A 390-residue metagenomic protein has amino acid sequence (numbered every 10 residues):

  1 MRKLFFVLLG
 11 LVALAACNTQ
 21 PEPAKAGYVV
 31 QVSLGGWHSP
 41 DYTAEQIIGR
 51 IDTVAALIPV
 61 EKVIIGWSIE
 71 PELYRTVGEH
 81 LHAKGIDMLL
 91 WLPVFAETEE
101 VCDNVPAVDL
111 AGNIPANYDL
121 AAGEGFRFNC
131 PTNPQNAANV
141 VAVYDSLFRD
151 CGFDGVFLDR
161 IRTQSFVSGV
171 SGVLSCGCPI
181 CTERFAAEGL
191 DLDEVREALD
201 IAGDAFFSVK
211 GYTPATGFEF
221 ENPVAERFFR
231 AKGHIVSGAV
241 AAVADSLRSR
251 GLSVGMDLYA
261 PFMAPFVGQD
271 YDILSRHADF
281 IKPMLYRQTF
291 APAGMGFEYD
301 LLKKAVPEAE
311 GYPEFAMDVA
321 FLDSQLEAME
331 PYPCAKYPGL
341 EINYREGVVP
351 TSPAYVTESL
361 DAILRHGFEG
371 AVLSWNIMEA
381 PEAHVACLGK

Functional and structural regions predicted by a protein language model:
A13-A16: C-terminal motif of bacterial Sec signal peptides marking the signal peptidase cleavage site
Q20-I51, E341-N343: Boundary/entry segment of secreted carbohydrate-active catalytic domains
G36-D41, P59-S68, A122-V141, N222-S237 (+2 more regions): The substrate-binding groove and active-site-proximal loops of carbohydrate-active enzymes, especially glycoside
H38-A56, Q135-L147, M263-L274, V349-L364: Short, acidic/polar
P40-L73, D150-G155, R276-M284, A362-V372: Catalytic domains of carbohydrate-active enzymes, especially glycoside hydrolases
G78, L89-C151, S168, S237 (+3 more regions): Active-site-adjacent "subsite" loops/lids of carbohydrate-active enzymes
T98-P131, G169-E226: Aromatic- and acidic-residue-enriched carbohydrate-binding clefts of CAZyme catalytic domains
E188-G347: Glycoside hydrolase catalytic-domain groove-lining segments
